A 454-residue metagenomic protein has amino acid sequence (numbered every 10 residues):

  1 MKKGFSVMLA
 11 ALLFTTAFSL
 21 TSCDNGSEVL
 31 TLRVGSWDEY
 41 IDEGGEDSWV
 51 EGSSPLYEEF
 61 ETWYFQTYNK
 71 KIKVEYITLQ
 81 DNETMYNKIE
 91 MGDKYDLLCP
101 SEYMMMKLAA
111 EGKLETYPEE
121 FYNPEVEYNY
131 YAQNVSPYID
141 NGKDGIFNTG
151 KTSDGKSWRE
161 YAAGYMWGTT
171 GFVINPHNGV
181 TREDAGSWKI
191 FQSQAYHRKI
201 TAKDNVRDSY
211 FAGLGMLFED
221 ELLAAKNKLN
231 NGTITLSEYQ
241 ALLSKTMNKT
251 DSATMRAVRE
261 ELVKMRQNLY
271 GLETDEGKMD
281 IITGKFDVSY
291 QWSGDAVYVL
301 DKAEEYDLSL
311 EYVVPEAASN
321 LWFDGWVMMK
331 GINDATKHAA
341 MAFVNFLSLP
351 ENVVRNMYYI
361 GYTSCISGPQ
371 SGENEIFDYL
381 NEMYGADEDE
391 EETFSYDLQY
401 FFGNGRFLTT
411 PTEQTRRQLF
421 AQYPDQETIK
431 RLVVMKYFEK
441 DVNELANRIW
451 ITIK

Functional and structural regions predicted by a protein language model:
S19-S22: C-terminal motif of bacterial Sec signal peptides marking the signal peptidase cleavage site
G26-E111: Early extracytoplasmic/lumenal segment of secretory-pathway proteins
D38-S53, A109-I282: Extracytoplasmic ligand-binding site segments that recognize negatively charged/polar headgroups
L108-Y117, S157-R159, V299-V314, D389: Ligand-binding "clamshell"
G171-N178, G215, W322-T336, R355-Y358: A bilobed periplasmic-binding-protein/Venus flytrap-type ligand-binding module shared by bacterial periplasmic
Q267-D334: Extracytoplasmic/periplasmic substrate-binding proteins
M328-Q422: Mature extracytoplasmic/periplasmic domains
F401-K454: Conserved C-terminal helix/tail region of periplasmic/extracytoplasmic solute-binding proteins
